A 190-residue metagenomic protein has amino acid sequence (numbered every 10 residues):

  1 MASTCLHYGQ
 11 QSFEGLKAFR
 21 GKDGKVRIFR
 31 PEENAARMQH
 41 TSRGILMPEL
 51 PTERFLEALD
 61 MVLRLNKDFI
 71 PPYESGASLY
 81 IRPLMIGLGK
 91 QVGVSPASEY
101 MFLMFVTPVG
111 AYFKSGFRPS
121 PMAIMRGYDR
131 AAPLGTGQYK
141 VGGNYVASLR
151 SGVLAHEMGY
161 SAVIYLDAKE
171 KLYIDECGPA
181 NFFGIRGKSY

Functional and structural regions predicted by a protein language model:
M1-V62, L84, Q91-Y190: Helix-start/capping segments and mature chain N-termini
P72-I86: Extended, Lys/Arg-enriched charged tracts that mediate electrostatic binding to polyanionic substrates
